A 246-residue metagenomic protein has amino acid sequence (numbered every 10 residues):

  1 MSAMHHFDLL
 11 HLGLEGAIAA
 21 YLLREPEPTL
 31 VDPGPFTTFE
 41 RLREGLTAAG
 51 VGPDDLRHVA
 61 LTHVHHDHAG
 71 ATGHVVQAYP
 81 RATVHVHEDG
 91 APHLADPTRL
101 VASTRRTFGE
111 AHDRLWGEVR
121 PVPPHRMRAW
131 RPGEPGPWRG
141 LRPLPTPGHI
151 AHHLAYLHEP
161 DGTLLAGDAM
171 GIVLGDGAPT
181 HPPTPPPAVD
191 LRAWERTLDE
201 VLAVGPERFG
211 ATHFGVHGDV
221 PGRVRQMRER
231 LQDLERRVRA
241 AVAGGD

Functional and structural regions predicted by a protein language model:
M1-A49, P53-D55, Y156-A166: Conserved beta-strand hairpin/beta-sheet module of binuclear metal-dependent hydrolase folds, prominently
L22-L23, P132-E159: Core dinuclear metal-dependent hydrolase active-site scaffold
T29, A60, V84, T163-L165 (+1 more regions): Residue-level marker for buried hydrophobic side chains located in beta-strands that build the well-ordered beta-sheet
P33-P35, V64, D89-G90, H149-I150 (+4 more regions): Active-site metal-binding loops of divalent metal-dependent hydrolases
D55-D67: Metallo-beta-lactamase
G70-Y79: Metal-dependent catalytic neighborhoods of phosphoester/phosphodiester hydrolases
P92-L144, L198: Metallo-beta-lactamase
T163, W194-G245: Divalent-metal (often Zn2+) His-rich catalytic cores of metallo-beta-lactamase-fold enzymes
